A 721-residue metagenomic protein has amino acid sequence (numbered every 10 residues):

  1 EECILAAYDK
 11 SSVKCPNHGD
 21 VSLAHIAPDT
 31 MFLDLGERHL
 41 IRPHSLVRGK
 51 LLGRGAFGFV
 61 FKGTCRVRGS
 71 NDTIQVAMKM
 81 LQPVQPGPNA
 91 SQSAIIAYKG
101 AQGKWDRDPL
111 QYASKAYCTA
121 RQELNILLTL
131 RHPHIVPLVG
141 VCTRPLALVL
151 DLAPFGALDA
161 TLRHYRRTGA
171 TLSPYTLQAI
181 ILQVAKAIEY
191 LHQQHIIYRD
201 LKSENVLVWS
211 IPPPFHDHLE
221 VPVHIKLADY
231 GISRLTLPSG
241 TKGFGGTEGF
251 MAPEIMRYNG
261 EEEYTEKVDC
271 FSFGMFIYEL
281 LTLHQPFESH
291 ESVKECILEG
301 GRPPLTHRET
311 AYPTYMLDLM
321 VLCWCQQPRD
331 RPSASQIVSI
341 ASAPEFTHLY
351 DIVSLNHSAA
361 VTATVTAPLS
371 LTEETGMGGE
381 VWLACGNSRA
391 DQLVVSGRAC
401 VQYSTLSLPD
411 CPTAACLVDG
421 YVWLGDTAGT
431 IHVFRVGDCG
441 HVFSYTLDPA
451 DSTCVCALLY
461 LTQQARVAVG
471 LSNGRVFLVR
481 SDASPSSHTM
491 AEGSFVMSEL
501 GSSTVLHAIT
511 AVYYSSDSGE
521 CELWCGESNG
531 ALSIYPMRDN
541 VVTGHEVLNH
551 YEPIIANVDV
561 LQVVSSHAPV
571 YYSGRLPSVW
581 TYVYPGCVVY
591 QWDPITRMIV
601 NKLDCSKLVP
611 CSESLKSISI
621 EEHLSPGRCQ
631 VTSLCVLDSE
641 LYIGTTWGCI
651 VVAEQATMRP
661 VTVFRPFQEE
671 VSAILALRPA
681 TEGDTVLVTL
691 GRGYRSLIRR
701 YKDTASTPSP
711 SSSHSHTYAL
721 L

Functional and structural regions predicted by a protein language model:
G49-V60: Protein kinase glycine-rich loop
F59-R107: Glycine-rich ATP phosphate-binding loop
R144-A157: Conserved short submotifs of the Hanks-type protein kinase catalytic core that shape the nucleotide-binding pocket
I180-I181: Activation segment signature within eukaryotic-like protein kinase domains
Q193-W209: Catalytic-loop of the protein kinase fold
K242-I255: Conserved activation segment of eukaryotic-like protein kinases, specifically the C-terminal portion of the activation
W324-Q336: A conserved short helix/loop substructure at the end of the activation segment of eukaryotic-like protein kinase domains
